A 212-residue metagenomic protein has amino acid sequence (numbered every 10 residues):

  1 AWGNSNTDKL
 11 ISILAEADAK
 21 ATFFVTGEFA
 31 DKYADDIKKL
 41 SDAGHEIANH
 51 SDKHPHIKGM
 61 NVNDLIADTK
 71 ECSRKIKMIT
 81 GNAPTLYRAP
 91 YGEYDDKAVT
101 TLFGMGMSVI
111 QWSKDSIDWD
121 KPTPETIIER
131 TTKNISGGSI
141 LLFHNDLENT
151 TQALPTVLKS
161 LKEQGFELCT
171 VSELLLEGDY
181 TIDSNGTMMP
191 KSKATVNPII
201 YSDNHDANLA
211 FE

Functional and structural regions predicted by a protein language model:
A1, F24-E28, S51-D52, R88-G92 (+3 more regions): Active-site-proximal beta-strand/loop segments in catalytic clefts of secreted hydrolases
A1-M60, D64-M78, N82-P84, L176: Active-site beta->alpha N-cap acidic-glycine motif
N4-N6, K32, H54-P55, E93-K97 (+2 more regions): Active-site environment of divalent metal-dependent phosphoester hydrolases
L14, I47-H50, C72, Y87-P90 (+4 more regions): Conserved, mostly hydrophobic/aromatic
E16-A17, A21, A30-K32, N149-F211: C-terminal domain-boundary segment and adjacent tail
V62-A67, E125, E148-T151: Non-membrane alpha-helical structural segments and their capping/turn regions in soluble enzymes
T85, E93, A98-N134, F166-G178: His/Asp/Glu-enriched short active-site or ligand-binding loop at hydrolase and phosphoryl-transfer sites
